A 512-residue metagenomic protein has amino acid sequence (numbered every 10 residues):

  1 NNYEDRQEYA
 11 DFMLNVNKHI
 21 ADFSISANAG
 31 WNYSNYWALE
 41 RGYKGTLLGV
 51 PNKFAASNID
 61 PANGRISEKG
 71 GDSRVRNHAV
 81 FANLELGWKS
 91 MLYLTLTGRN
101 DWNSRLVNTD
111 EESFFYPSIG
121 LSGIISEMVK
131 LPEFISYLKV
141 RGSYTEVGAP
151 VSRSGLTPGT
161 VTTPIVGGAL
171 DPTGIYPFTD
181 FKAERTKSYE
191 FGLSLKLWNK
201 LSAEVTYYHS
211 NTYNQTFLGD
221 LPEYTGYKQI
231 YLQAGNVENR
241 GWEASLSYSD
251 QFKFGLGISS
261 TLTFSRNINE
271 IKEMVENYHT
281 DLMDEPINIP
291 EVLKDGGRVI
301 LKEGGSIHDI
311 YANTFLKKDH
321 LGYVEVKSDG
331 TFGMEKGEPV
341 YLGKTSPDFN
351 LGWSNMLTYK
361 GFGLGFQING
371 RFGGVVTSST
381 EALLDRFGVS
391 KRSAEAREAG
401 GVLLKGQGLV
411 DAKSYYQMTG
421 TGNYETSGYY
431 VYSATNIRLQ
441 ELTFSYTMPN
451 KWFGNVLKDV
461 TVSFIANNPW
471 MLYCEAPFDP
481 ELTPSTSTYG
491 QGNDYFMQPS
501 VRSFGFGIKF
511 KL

Functional and structural regions predicted by a protein language model:
N1, L39-E68, S154-P177, E223-I230 (+4 more regions): Surface-exposed loop/turn segments flanking beta-strands in extracellular/periplasmic regions
N1-I20, S24, V75-N108, E112-E127 (+8 more regions): Surface-exposed extracellular loop regions of Gram-negative outer-membrane beta-barrel proteins
N1-M91, Y144, L156, Y176 (+2 more regions): Outer-membrane beta-barrel transmembrane domain signature of Gram-negative proteins, especially the mid-to-C-terminal
H19-I25, M91, S126-L138, K200 (+5 more regions): Short loop/turn motifs that connect adjacent beta-strands in outer-membrane beta-barrel proteins
W37-N63, V129-R185, Y189, A203-V237 (+1 more regions): Solvent-exposed loop/turn elements at secondary-structure boundaries
G42, L232, S249-T345, D385 (+1 more regions): Conserved small-residue
D60-F81, T162-A203, I230-K253, K344-N350 (+1 more regions): Outer-membrane beta-barrel signature, preferentially recognizing the C-terminal barrel domain of Gram-negative
P61, N103, R371-N467: Extracytoplasmic gating/loop element in the C-terminal half of outer-membrane beta-barrel translocons and assembly
